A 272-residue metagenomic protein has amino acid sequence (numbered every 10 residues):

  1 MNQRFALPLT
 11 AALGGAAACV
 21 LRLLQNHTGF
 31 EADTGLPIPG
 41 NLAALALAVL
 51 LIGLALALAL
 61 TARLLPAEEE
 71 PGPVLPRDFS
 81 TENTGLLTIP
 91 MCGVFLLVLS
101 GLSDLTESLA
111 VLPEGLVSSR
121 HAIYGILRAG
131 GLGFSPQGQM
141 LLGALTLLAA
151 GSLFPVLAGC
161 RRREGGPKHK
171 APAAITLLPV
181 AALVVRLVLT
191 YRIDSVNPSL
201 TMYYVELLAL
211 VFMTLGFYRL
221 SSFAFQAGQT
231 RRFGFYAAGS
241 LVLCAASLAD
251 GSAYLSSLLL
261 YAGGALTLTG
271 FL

Functional and structural regions predicted by a protein language model:
M1-G143: N-terminal topogenic module of multi-pass integral membrane proteins
A11-N26, L47-A59, Y203-L272: C-terminal transmembrane-bundle signature of multipass membrane proteins, characterized by strong activation on
G35-P39, S195-V205, L255-L259: Non-cytosolic membrane-interface motifs at loop->transmembrane helix junctions
I52-E69, A150-R161, M213-S221: Canonical alpha-helical transmembrane segments
E70-T81, A158-P172, S221-R231: Membrane-interface helix-boundary motifs at transmembrane edges
S100-V111, L183-I193, A246-D250: C-terminal ends of transmembrane alpha-helices and the immediately adjacent extracellular/lumenal or cytosolic loop
G143-S152, V180-L183, V205-F217: Generic alpha-helical transmembrane segments
I175-T201: Membrane-helix boundary elements
